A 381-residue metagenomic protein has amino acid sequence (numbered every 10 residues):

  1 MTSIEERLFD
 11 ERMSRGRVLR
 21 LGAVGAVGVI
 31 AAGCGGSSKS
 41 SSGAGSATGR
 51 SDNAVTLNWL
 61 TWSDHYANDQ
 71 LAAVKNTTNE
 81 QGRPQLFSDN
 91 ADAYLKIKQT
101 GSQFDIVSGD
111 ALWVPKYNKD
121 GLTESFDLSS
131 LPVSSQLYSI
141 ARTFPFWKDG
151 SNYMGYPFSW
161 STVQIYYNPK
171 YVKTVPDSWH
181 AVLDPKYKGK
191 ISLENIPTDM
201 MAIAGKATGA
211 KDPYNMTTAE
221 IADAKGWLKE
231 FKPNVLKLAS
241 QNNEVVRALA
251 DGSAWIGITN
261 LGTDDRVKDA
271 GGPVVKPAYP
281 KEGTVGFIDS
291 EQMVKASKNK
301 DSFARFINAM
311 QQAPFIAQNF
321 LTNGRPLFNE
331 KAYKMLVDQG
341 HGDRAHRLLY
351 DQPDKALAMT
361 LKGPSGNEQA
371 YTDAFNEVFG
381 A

Functional and structural regions predicted by a protein language model:
M1-M13, G22-A32: N-terminal secretory signal peptides
C34-A44: Bacterial lipoprotein signal-peptidase II cleavage site
G49-K116: Early extracytoplasmic/lumenal segment of secretory-pathway proteins
H65-N68, A91, S108-A250: Extracytoplasmic ligand-binding site segments that recognize negatively charged/polar headgroups
Q164-Y171, G205-G209, F287-K300, I307 (+1 more regions): A bilobed periplasmic-binding-protein/Venus flytrap-type ligand-binding module shared by bacterial periplasmic
I221-F231, A239, G271-Q292: Periplasmic-binding protein-like
V294-K355: Mature extracytoplasmic/periplasmic domains
Y350-A381: Conserved C-terminal helix/tail region of periplasmic/extracytoplasmic solute-binding proteins
